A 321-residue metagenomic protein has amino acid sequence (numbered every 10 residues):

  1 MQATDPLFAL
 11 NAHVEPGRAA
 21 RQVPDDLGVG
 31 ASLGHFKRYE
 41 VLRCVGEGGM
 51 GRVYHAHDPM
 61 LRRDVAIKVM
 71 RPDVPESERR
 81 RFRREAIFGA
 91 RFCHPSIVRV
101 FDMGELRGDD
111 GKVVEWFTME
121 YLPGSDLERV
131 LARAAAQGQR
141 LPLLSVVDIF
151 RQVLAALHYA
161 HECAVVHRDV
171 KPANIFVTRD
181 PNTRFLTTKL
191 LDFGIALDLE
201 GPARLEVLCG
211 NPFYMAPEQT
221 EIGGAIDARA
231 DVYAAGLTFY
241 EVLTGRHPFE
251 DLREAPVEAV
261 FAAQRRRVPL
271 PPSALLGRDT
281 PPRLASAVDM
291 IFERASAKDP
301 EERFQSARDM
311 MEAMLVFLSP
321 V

Functional and structural regions predicted by a protein language model:
R52: Conserved N-lobe ATP-binding subsite of Hanks-type protein kinase domains, especially the beta3 VAIK lysine
R71-R91: AlphaC helix of the eukaryotic protein kinase fold
M103: Activation-segment/catalytic-loop signature of the eukaryotic protein kinase fold
D110-D126: Conserved short submotifs of the Hanks-type protein kinase catalytic core that shape the nucleotide-binding pocket
I149-F150: Activation segment signature within eukaryotic-like protein kinase domains
L154-V165: Protein kinase catalytic-loop region centered on the HRD/HxD motif
F213-V321: C-terminal lobe helix-coil module of Hanks-type protein kinase domains
